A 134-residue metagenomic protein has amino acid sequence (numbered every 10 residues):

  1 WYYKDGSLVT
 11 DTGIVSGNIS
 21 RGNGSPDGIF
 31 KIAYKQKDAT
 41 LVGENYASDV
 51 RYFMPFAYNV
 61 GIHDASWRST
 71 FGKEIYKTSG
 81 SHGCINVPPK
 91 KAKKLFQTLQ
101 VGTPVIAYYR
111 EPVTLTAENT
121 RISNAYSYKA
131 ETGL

Functional and structural regions predicted by a protein language model:
W1-D27: Cell wall/extracellular polymer interaction/catalysis modules
G22-I29, Y34-L134: Exported/periplasmic cell-wall-interacting domains
